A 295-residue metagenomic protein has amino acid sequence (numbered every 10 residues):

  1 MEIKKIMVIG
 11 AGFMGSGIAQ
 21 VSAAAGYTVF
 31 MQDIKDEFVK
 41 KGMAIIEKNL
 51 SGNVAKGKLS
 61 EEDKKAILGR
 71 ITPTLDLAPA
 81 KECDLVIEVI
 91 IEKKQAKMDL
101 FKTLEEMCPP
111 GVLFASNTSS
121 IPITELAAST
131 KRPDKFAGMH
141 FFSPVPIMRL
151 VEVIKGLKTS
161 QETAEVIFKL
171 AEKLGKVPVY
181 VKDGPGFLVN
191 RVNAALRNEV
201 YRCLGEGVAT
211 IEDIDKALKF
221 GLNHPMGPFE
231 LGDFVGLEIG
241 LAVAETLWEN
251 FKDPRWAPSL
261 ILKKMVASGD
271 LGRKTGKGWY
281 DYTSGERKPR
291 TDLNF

Functional and structural regions predicted by a protein language model:
M1-G52, K56, M107: NAD(P)+-binding Rossmann beta1-loop-alpha1 motif at the extreme N-terminus of oxidoreductases
E2, A25-Y27, E165, E172-D183 (+2 more regions): NAD(P)-dependent Rossmann-like dehydrogenase/reductase catalytic/cofactor-binding core
Q20-A24, K65-L85, V166-G175, K182: Amphipathic alpha-helical segments at domain termini/boundaries
M31-K64, V153-A164, P178, P185-N193: Rossmann-like dinucleotide-binding cores of NAD(P)H-dependent redox enzymes
E37-K48, A66, A96, E162-K173 (+2 more regions): A non-catalytic, amphipathic alpha-helix used as a structural packing/dimerization or gating element in enzyme scaffolds
F38-K41, A55-L113, I121: Rossmann-like NAD(P)-binding element
L113-D183, F187-R191: Rossmann-fold dinucleotide-binding core
